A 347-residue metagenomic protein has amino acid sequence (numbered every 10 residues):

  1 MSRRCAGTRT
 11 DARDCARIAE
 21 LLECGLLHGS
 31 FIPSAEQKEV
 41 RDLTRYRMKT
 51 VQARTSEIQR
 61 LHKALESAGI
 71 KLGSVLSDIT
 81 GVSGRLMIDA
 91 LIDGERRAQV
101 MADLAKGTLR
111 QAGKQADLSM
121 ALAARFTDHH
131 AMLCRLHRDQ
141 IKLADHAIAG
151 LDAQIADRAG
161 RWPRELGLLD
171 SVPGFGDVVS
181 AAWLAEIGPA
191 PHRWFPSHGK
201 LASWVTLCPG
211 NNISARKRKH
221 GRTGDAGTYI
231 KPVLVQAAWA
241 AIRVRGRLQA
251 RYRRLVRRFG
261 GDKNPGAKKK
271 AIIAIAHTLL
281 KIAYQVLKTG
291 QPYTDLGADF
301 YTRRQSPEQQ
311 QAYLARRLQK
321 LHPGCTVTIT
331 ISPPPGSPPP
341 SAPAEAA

Functional and structural regions predicted by a protein language model:
M1-A347: A detector of single, family-specific signature residues that are central to catalytic or substrate-handling motifs
